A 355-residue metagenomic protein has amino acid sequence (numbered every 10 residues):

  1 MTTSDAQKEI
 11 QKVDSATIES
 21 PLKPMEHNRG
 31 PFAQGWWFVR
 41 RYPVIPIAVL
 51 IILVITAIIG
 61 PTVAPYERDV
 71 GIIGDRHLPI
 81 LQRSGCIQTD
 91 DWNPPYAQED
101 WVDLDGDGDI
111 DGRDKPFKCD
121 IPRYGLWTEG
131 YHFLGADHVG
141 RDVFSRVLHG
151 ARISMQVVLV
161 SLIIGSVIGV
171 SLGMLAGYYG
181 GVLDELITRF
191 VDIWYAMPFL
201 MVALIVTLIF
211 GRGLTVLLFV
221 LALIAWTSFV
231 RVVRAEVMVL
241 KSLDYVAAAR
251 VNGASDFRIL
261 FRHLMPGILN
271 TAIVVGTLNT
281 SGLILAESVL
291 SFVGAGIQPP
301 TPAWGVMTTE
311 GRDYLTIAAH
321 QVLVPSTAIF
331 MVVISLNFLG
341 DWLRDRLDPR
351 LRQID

Functional and structural regions predicted by a protein language model:
M1-S166, V170, P300, Y314-L339 (+1 more regions): Gly/Trp-centered helix-boundary motif
A136-D355: Alpha-helical transmembrane segments of integral membrane proteins, especially multi-pass inner/plasma-membrane
